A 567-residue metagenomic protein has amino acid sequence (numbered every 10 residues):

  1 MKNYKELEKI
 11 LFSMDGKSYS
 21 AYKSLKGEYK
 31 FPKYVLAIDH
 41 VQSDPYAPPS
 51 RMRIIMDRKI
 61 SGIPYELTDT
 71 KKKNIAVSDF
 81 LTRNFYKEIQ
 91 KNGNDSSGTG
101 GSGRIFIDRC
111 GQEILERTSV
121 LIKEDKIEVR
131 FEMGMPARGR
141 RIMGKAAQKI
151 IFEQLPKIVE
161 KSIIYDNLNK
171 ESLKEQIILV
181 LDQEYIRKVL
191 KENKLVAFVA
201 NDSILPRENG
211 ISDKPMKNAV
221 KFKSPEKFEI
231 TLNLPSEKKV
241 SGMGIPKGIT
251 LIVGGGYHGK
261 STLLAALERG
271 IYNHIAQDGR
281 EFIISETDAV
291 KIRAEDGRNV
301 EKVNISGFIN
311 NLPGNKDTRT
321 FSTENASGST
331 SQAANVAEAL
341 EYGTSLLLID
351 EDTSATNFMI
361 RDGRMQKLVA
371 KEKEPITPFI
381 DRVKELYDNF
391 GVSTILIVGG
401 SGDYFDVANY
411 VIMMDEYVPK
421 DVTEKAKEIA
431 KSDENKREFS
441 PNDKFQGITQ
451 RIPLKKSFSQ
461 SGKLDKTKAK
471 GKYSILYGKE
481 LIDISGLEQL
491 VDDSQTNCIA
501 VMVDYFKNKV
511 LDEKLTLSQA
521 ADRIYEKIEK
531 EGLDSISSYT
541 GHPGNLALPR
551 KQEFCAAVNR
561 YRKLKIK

Functional and structural regions predicted by a protein language model:
M1-Y185, L190-K194, L205, R560-K567: N-terminal accessory targeting/assembly segments
M143, R298, F308-S329, R361-I376: Flexible beta-alpha connector loops of hexameric P-loop NTPases
K191-L195, N201, Y257, L264-E295 (+1 more regions): Carboxylate/His-rich catalytic cores and anion/metal-binding grooves
L205-S241, A276, I284-A289, R293-V300 (+1 more regions): N-terminal pre-Walker A segment at the start of P-loop NTPase domains
K238-Y272: Glycine-rich phosphate-binding P-loop
S327-A339: Conserved alpha-helical scaffold flanking the Walker A/P-loop in AAA+ ATPase domains
A339-V383, Y387-D388, G400-K427: Conserved P-loop NTPase nucleotide-binding/switch module
L386-G391, I397-K567: Conserved NTP phosphate-binding and transfer environment spanning the P-loop NTPase/kinase superfamily
